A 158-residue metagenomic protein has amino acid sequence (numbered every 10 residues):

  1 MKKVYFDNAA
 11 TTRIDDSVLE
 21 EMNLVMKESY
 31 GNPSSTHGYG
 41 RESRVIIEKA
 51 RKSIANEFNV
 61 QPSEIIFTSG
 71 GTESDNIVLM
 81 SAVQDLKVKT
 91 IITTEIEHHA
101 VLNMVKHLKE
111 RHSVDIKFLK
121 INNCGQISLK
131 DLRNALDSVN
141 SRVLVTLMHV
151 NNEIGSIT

Functional and structural regions predicted by a protein language model:
M1-T158: Pyridoxal 5′-phosphate
